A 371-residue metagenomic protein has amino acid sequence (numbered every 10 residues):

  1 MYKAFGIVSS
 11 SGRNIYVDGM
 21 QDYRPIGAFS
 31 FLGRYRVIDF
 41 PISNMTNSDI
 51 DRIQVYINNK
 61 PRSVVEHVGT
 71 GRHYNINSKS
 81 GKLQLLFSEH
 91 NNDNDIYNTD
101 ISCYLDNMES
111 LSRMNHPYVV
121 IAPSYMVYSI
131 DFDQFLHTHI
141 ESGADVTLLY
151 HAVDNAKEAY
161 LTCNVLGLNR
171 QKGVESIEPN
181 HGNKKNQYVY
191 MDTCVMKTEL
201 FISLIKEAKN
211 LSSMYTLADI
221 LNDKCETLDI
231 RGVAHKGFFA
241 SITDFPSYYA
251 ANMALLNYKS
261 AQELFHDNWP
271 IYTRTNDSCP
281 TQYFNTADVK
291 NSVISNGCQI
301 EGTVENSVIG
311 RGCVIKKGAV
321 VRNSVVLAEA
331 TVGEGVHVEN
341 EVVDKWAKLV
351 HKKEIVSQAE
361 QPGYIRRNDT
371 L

Functional and structural regions predicted by a protein language model:
M1-A254: Unchanged
M1-S10, E199, K209-L371: Left-handed beta-helix
